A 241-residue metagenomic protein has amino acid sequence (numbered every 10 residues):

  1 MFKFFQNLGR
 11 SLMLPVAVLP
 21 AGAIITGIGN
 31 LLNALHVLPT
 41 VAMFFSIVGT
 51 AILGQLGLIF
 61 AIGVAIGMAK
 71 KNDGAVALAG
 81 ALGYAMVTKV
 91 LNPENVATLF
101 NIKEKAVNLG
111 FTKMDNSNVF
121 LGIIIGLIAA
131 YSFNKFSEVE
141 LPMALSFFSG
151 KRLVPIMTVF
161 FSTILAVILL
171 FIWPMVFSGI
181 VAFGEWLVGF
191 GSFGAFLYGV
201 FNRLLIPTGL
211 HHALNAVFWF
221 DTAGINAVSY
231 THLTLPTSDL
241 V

Functional and structural regions predicted by a protein language model:
F2-M143, F147-F148: Early transmembrane hairpin of solute transport permeases
T50-L56, N116-F120, G150-I156, L187-L197 (+1 more regions): Membrane-interfacial loop-to-helix junctions in multi-pass transporters
V87-N92, L165-W173: C-terminal TM-helix exit segments that contain a strictly Trp-centered aromatic cap at the helix terminus
N108-N116, F133-S162, L170, V176-G191: Membrane-interface helix-loop-helix junctions at boundaries between adjacent transmembrane segments
I124-I128, F160, I164, I168: Generic alpha-helical transmembrane segments of integral inner-membrane proteins, especially permease/transport modules
L145, T237-V241: N-terminal low-complexity segments that are often proline-rich with Ser/Thr-Pro
W173-V228: Aromatic-rich transmembrane-lumenal/periplasmic boundary elements in polytopic membrane proteins
T231-T237: Conserved small/polar residues in nucleotide/adenosyl-binding loops
